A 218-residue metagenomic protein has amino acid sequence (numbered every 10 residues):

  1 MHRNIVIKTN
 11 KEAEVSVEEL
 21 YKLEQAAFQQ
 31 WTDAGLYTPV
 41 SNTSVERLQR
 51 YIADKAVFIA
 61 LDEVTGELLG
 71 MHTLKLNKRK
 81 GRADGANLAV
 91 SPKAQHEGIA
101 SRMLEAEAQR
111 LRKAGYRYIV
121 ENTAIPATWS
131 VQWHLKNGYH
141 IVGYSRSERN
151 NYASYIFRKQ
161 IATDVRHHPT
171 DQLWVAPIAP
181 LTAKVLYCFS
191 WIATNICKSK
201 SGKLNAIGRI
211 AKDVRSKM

Functional and structural regions predicted by a protein language model:
M1, C188-W191, I196-K198, R209-M218: Eukaryotic N-terminal low-complexity, Ser/Thr- and Lys/Arg-rich leader segments that predominantly function as
R3-K22: A short beta-loop-alpha structural element at the N-terminal edge of CoA-dependent acyl/N-acetyltransferase catalytic
Y21-N87, S91, L104: Acetyl-CoA-dependent GNAT
N77, S91, Q95, N122-A124: Residue-level recognition of the GNAT/N-acetyltransferase active site
V90, H96-Q109, K136: Conserved acetyl-CoA-binding loop-helix of GNAT-fold acetyltransferases
L111-T123: Conserved GNAT acetyl-CoA-binding A-motif
N122-A124, L135-I156: Conserved catalytic-core motifs of GNAT/GCN5-like acyltransferases
T170-C197: Short, cationic low-complexity segments
